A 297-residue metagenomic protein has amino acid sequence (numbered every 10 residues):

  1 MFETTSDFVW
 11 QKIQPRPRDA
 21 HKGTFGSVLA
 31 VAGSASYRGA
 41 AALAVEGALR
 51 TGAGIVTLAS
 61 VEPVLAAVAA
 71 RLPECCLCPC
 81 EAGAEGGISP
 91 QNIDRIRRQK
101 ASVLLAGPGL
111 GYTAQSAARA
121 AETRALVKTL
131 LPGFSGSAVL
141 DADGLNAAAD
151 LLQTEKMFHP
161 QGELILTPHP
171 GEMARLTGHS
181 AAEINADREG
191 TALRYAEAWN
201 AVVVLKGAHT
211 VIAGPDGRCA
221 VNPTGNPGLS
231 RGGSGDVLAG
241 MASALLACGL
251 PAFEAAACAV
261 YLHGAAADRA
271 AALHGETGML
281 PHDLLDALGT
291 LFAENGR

Functional and structural regions predicted by a protein language model:
M1-K22: Positively charged, low-complexity intrinsically disordered leader regions
M1-S6, A59-T224, G296: Glycine-rich phosphate/dinucleotide-binding loop and adjoining beta-alpha-beta core of small-molecule
P17, C219-G233: Short pre-catalytic strand/loop immediately N-terminal to key active-site residues, enriched for Gly-Thr
H21-E85: Substrate-binding N-lobe of the ribokinase-like
A42, E46-G47, K128, L193 (+1 more regions): Alpha-helical segments flanking ligand/cofactor-binding loops in enzyme cores
A174-R175, R231-L262: Short, small-residue alpha-helix embedded
T177, P223-L229, A239, S243 (+1 more regions): Short beta-alpha connecting loops at secondary-structure transitions that line or flank enzyme active sites
A265-R297: Charged C-terminal helix
